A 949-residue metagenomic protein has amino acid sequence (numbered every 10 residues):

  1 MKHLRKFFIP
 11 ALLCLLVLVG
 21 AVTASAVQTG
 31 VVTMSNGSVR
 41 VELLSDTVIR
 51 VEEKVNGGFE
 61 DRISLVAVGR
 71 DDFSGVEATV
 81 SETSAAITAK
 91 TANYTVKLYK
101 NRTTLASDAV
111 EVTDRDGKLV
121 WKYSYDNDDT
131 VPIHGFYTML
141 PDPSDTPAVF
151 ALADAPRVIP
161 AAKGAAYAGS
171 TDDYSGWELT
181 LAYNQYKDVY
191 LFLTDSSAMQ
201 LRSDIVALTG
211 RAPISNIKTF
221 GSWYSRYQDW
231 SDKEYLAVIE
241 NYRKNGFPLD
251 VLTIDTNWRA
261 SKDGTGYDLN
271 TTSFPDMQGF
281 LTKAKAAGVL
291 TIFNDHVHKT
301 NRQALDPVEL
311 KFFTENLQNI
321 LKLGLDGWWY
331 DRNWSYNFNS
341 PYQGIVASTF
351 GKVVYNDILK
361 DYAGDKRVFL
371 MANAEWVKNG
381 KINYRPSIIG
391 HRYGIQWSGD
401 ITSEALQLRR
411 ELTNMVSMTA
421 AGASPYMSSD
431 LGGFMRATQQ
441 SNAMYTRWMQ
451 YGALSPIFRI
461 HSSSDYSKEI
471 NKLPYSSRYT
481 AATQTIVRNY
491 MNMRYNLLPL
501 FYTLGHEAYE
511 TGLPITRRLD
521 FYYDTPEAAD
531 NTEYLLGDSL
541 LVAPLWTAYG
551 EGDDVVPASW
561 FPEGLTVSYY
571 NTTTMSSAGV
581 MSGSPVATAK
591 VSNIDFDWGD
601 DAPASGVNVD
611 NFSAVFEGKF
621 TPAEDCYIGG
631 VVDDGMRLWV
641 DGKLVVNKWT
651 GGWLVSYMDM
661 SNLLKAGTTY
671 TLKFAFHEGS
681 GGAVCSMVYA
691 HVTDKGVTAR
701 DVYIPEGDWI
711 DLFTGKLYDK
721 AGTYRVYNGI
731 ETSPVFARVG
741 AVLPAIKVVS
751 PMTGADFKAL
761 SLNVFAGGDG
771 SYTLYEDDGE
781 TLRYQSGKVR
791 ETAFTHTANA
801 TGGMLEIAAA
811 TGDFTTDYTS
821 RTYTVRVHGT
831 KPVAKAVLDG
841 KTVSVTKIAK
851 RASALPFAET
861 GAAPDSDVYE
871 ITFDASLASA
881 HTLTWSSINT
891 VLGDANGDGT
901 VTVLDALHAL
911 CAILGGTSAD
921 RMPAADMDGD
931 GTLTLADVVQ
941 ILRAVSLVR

Functional and structural regions predicted by a protein language model:
F8-L15, V19, T23, I888-R949: Cellulosome-associated attachment modules in secreted, modular CAZymes
S25-K218, D232-E234, E240, T291 (+9 more regions): N-terminal accessory segment at the very beginning of proteins
S64-E77, V640-D659, I710-I730, V837-V868: Solvent-exposed beta-strand/loop surfaces of large extracellular or lumenal domains
V96, V112-D553, T693-T732, R738: Catalytic-domain carbohydrate-binding cleft regions of carbohydrate-active enzymes
D553-K695: Acidic/polar, compositionally biased interaction segments
A623, V631-D634, I704-G707, G829-V833: Short proline/glycine-enriched turn/loop motifs at strand-loop junctions of beta-rich domains
T723-N763, R851-N889: C-terminal beta-strand-rich structural cap/linker in extracellular carbohydrate-active enzymes
